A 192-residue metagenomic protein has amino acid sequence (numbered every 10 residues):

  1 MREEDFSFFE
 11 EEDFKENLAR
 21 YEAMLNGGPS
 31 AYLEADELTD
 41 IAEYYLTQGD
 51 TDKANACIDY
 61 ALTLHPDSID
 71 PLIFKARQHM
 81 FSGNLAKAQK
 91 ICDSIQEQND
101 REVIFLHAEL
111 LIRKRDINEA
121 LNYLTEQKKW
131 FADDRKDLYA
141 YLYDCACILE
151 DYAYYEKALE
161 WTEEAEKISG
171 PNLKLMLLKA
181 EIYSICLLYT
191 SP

Functional and structural regions predicted by a protein language model:
D40-I41, K75, H107, C145 (+1 more regions): Structural register within alpha-helical repeat arrays
P66, Q98-D100, A132, G170: Short coil turns that delineate tetratricopeptide repeat
Y189-P192: Conserved small/polar residues in nucleotide/adenosyl-binding loops
